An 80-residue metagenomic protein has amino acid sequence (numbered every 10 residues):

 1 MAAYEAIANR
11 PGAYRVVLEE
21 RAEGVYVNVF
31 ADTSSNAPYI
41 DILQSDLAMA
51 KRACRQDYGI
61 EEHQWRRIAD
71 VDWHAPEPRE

Functional and structural regions predicted by a protein language model:
M1-P11, Q64-E77: Negatively charged, low-complexity tracts enriched in Asp/Glu with abundant Ser/Thr
A2-E5, N28-V29, K51-R52: Intrinsically disordered, low-complexity boundary segments flanking structured domains
E5-A8, R21-A22, L43-D46: A short linear-motif detector with a strong N-terminal bias
A8-R10, E19, D57-G59: A generic structural signal for short, solvent-exposed coil/turn residues that cap or connect secondary-structure
G12-P38: Short aromatic-glycine-(Arg/Gly/Cys) micro-motifs in beta-strand/loop hairpins
V17-L18, A37-L47, E77-P78: Short amphipathic beta-strand/extended segments with alternating polar/hydrophobic composition
F30, R55, H63, D70: Surface loops and adjacent helix of pleckstrin homology
Y39-E61: A short, charged, amphipathic alpha-helix used as a generic interaction element across diverse proteins
